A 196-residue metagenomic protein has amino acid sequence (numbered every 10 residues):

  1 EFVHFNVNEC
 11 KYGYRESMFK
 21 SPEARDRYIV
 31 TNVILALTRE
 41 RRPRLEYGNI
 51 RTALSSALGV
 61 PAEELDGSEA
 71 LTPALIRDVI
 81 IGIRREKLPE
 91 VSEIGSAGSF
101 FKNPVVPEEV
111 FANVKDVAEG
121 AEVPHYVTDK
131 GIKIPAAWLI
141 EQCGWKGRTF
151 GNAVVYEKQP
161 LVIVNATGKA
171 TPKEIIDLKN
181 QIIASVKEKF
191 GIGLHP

Functional and structural regions predicted by a protein language model:
E1: Anion-binding (especially nucleotide phosphate/pyrophosphate-binding) glycine-rich loop and adjoining beta-alpha core
N6-K173, K189, G193-P196: Phosphate/pyrophosphate- and phosphate-bearing ligand-binding catalytic cores of soluble enzymes
E174-V186: Short, well-ordered alpha-helical segments
